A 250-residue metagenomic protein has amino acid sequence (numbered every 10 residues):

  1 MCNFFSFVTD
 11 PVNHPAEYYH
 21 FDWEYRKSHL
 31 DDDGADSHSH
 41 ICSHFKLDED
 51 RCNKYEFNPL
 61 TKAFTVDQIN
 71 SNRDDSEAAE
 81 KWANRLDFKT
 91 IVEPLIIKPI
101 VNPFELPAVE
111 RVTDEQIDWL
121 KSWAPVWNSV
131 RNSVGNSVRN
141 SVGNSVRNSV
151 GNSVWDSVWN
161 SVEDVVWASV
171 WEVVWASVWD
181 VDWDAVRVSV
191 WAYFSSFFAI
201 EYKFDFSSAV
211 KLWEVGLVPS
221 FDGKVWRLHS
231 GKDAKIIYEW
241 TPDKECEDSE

Functional and structural regions predicted by a protein language model:
M1-E250: Short, glycine-biased loop/turn motifs at secondary-structure junctions and in low-complexity Ser/Thr/Pro-rich termini
